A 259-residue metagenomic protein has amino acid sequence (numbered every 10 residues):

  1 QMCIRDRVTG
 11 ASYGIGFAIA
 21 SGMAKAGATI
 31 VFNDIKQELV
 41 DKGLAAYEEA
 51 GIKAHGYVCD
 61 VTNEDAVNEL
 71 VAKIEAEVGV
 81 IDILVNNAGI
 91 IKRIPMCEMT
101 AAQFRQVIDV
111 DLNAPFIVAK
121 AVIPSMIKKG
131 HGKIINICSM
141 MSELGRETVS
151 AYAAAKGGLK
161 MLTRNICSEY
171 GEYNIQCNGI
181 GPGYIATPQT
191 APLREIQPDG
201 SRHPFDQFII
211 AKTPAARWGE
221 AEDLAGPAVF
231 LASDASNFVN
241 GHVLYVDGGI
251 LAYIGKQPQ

Functional and structural regions predicted by a protein language model:
M2-I4: Short, small-residue-biased leader/transition segments that mark boundaries at the very start of proteins
G10-G14: Conserved glycine-rich cofactor-binding loop
V85, G171, Q176, V239-G241: Short, small/polar-rich loop/turn modules that mediate ligand/substrate recognition or access, typified
P95-M96, Q103-I108, I209: Substrate-binding pocket helix/loop in short-chain dehydrogenase/reductase
A119, A155, T163: Active-site helix of classical SDR
P124, S168-E172, N237: Alpha-helical segment proximal to the catalytic Tyr-Lys
S139: Residue(s) in the substrate-gating loop at a strand-loop-helix junction that position the organic substrate next
